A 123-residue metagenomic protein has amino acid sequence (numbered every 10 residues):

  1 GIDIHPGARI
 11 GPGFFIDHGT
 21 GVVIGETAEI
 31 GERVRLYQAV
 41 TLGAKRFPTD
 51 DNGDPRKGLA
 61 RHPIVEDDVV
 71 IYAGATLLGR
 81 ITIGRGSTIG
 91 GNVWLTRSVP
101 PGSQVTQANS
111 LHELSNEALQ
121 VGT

Functional and structural regions predicted by a protein language model:
I2-E113, E117: Structural signal for interior beta-strand "rungs" in well-ordered beta-sheet cores of soluble enzyme domains
T106, G122-T123: Long, amphipathic alpha-helical stalk/connector segments used for oligomerization, subunit docking, or mechanical
